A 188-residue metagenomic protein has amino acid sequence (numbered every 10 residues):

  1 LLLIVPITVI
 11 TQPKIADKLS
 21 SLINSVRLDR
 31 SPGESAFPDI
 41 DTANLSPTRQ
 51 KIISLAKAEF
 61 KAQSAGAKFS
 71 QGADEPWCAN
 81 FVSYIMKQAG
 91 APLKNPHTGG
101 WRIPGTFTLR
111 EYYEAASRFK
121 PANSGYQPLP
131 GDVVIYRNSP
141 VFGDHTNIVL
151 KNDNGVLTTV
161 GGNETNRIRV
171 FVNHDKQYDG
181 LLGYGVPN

Functional and structural regions predicted by a protein language model:
L1-T8: Hydrophobic membrane-insertion alpha-helices, especially the h-region of bacterial N-terminal signal peptides
V9, I85, G162: Conserved catalytic core of Hanks-type protein kinase domains
L19, I23-V26, R30-P96: N-terminal capping segments
I53, P92-N166: ...with weaker cross-activation on analogous glycine-rich loops/strands in unrelated enzymes
G155-N188: Active-site signature of cysteine proteases
